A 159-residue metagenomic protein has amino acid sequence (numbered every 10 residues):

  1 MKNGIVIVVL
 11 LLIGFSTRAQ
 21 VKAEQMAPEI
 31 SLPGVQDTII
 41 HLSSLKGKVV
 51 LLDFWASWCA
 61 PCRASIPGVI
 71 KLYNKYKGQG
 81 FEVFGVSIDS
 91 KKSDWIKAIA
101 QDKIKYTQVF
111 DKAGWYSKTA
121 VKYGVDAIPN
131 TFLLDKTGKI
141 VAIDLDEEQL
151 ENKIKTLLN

Functional and structural regions predicted by a protein language model:
M1-A23: Bacterial Sec-dependent N-terminal signal peptides
T17-S44: N-terminal "domain-start" segment that seeds a small globular fold
A27-P28, V50, I128-P129: Short loop/turn microsegments at loop-to-beta-strand junctions
L42-C59: Short active-site neighborhood of thiol/selenol oxidoreductases, capturing the structured segment around
D53, V83-S87, V109: Short beta-strand segments
A64-D102, W115-A120: Structural microenvironment flanking redox-active thiols in thiol-disulfide oxidoreductases
I96-F132, K136-T137: Short, internal strand/loop/helix patches that form the active-site neighborhood or redox-interaction surface
N130-N159: Thiol-/selenol-based redox modules, centered on thioredoxin-like and closely related oxidoreductase domains
